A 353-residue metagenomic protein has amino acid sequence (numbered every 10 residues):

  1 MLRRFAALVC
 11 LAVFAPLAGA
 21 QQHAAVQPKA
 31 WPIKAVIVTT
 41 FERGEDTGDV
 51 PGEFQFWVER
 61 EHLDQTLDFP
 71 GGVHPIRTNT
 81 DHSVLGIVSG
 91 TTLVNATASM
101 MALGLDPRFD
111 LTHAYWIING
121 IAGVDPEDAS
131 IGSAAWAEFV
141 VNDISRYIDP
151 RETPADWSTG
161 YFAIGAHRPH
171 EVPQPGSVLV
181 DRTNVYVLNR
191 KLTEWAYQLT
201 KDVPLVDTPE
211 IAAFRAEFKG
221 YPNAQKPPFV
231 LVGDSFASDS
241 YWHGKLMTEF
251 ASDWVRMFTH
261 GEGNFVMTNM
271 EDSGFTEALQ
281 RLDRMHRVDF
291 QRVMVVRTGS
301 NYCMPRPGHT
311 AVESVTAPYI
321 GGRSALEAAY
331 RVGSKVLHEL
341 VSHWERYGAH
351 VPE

Functional and structural regions predicted by a protein language model:
M1-R4: Positively charged n-region of N-terminal signal peptides that target proteins for export
A7-P16: Bacterial N-terminal signal peptides
Q21-E353: Accessory terminal and edge-of-domain segments that mediate assembly/interaction and cofactor placement around
